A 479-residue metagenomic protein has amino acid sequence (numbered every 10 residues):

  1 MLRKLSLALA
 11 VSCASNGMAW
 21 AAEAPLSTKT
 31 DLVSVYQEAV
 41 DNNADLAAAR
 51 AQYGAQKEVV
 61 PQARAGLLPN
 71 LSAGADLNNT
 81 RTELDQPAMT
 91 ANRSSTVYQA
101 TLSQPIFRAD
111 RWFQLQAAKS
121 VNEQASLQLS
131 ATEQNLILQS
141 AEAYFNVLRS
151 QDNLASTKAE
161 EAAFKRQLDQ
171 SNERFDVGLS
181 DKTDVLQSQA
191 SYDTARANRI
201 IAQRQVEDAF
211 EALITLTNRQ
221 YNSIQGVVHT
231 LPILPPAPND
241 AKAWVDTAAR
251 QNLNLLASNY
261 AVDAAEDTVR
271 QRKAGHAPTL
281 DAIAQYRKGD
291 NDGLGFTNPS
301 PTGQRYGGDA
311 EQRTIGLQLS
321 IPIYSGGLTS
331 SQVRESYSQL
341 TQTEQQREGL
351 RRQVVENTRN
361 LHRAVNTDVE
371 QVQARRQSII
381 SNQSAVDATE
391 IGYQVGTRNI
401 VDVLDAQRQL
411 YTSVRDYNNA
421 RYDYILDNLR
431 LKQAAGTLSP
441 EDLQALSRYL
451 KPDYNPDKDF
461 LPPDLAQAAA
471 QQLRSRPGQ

Functional and structural regions predicted by a protein language model:
M1-W20: Gram-negative bacterial Sec-dependent N-terminal signal peptides
R3, N135-Q251, A364, D368 (+4 more regions): Periplasmic alpha-helical coiled-coil/stalk elements that build and connect Gram-negative outer-membrane
A22-E38: Regulatory alphaC helix of protein kinase catalytic domains
E23-A24, N418-Q479: Acidic, low-complexity, intrinsically disordered peripheral segments
Q37-A47, G54-P69, Q99-A117, L127-Q134 (+7 more regions): A glycine-/polar-enriched beta->alpha junction
A48-A63, T132, L136-A155, R166 (+6 more regions): Amphipathic alpha-helical coiled-coil segments
L77-R81, I106, Y286-D290, I321-S325 (+1 more regions): Transmembrane beta-strands of outer-membrane beta-barrel pores
E83-M89, G226-V228, G293-S300, S331 (+1 more regions): Outer-membrane beta-barrel translocator domains and adjoining extracellular loop/strand segments of Gram-negative
